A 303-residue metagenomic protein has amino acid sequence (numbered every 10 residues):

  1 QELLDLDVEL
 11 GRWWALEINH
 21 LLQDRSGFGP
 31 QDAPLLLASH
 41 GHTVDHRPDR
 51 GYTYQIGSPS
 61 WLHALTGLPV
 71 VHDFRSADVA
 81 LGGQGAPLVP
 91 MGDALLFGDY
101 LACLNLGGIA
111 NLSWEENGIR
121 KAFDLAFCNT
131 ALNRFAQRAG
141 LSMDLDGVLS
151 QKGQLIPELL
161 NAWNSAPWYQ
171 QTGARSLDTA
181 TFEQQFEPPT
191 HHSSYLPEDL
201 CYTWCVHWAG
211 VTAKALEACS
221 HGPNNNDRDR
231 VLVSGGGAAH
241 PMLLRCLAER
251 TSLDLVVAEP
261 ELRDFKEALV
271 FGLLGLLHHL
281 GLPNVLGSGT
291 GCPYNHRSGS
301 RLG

Functional and structural regions predicted by a protein language model:
E2-P59: Short beta-strand-loop/turn "lid" adjacent to the catalytic site in phosphate-handling enzymes
W13-L22, P197-D227, H278: Phosphate/ATP-binding catalytic cores across multiple sugar-kinase/actin-like superfamilies, primarily ASKHA
P34-L35, L101, D229: Conserved acidic residues
P48-T53, S60, A64, L68-S142: Phosphate-binding/catalytic loop of phosphoryl-transfer enzymes
G118-A209, L280-G281, T290-G303: Conserved ATP-utilizing enzyme core subdomain
M143-Q151, A209, H240-L253, V257: Extended, folded domain segments that form the structural surfaces/walls around functional sites
D227-L247: Glycine-rich phosphate-binding loops at beta-strand->alpha-helix junctions
A258-G303: Glycine-rich phosphate-binding/hydrolytic loop that grips phosphoryl groups
